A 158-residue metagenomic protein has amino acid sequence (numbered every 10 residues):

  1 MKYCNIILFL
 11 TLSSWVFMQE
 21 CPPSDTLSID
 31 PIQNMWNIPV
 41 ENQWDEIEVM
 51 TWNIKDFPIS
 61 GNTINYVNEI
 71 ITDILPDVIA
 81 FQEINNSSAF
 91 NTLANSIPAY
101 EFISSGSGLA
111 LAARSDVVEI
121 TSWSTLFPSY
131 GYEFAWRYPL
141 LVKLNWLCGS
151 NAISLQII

Functional and structural regions predicted by a protein language model:
Y3-M18: Sec-dependent N-terminal signal peptides
Q19-I158: Divalent cation-coordinating acidic motifs and surrounding scaffolds that mediate Ca2+/Mg2+/Mn2+/Zn2+-dependent binding
